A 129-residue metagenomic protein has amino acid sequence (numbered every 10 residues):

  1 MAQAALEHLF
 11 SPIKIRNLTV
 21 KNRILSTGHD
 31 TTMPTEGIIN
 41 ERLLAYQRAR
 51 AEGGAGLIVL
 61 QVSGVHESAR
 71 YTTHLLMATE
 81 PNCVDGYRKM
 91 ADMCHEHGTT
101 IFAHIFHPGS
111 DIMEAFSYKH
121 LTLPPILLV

Functional and structural regions predicted by a protein language model:
A2-S110, E114: N-terminal capping/small domains of soluble enzymes
Y118-P125: Conserved small/polar residues in nucleotide/adenosyl-binding loops
